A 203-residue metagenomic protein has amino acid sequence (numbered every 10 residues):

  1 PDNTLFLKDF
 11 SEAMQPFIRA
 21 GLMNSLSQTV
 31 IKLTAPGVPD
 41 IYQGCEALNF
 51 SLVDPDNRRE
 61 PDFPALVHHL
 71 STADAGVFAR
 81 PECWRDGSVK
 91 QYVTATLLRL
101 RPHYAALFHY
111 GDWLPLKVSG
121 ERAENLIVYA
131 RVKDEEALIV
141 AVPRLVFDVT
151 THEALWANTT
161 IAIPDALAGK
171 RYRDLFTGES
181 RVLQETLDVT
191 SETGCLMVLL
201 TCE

Functional and structural regions predicted by a protein language model:
P1-E203: Carbohydrate-interacting/catalytic domains
